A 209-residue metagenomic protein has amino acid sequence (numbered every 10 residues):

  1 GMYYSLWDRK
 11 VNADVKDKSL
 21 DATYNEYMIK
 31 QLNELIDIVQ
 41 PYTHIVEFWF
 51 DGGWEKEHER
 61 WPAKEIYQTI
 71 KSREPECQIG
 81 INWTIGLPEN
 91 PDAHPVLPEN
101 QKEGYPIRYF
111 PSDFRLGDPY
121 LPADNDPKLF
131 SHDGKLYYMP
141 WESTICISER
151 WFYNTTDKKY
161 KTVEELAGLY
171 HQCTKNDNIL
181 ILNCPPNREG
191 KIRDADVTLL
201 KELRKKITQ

Functional and structural regions predicted by a protein language model:
G1-Q209: Mature catalytic domains of secreted/periplasmic carbohydrate-active enzymes
